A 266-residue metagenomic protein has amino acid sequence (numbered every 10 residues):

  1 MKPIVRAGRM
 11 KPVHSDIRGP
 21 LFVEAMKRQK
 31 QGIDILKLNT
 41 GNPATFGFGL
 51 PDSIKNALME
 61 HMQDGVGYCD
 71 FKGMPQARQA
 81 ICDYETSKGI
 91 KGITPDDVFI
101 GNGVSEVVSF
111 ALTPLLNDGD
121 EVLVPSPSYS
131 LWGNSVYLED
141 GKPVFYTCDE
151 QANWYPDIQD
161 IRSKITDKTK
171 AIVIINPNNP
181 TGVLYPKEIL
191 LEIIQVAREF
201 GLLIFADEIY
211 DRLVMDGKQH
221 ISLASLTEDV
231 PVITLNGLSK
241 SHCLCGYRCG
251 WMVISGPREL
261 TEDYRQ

Functional and structural regions predicted by a protein language model:
K2-I4, K11-G103, F110: N-terminal small-domain helix-loop-helix segment of the aminotransferase-like
R28-Q31, E139, E199-F200, V230: Helix C-cap/helix->beta junction micro-motif
G92-V98, D118-E121, K168, D229-V232: Short acidic capping loops at alpha-helix termini that bridge into adjacent secondary structure
P114-V136: Conserved PLP-anchoring active-site segment centered on the Schiff-base-forming lysine
L138-V144: A short helix-loop-beta submotif of the ANL/AMP-binding
V144, E150-Q219: Active-site phosphate-binding strand-loop segment of PLP-dependent enzymes
E228-Q266: Conserved core segment of the aminotransferase class I/II
